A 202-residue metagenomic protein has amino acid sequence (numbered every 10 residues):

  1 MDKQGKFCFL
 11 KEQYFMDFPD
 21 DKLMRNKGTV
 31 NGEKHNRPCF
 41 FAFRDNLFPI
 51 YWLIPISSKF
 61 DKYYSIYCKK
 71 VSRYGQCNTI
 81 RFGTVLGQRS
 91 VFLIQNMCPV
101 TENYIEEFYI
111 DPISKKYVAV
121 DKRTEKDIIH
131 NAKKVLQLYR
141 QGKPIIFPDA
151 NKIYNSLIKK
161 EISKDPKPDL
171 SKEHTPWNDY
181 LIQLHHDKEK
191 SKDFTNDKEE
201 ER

Functional and structural regions predicted by a protein language model:
M1-D2, R44-F48: Secondary-structure boundary elements
D2, F9-H35: An N-terminal domain-cap segment
Q4-F7, I50, V91: A residue-level signal for beta-strand positions that form part of recognition/binding surfaces within mature
K11-Q13, R44, I56: Structured loops at beta-to-helix junctions and adjacent beta-edge loops in soluble globular domains
Y14, F60, Y104: Residue-level detector of flexible, active-site-proximal loop/helix-junction positions within diverse enzyme catalytic
V30-N36, L47-L86: Compact nucleic-acid interaction/catalytic patches
C39-F43: Short beta-strand-centered aromatic/proline hotspots
G75-R202: C-terminal terminal-subdomain/extension
